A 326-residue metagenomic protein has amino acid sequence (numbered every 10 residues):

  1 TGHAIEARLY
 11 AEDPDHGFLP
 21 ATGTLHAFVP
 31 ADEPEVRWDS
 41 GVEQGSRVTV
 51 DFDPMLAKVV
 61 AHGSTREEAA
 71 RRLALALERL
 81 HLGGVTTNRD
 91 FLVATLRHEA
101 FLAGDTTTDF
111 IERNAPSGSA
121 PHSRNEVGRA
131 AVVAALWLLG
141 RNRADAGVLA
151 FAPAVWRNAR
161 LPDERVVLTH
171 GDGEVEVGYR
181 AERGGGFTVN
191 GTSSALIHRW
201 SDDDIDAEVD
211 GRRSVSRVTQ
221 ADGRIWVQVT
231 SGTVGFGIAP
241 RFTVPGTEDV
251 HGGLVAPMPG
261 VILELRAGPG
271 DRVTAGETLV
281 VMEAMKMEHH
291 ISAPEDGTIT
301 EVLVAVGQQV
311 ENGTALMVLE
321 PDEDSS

Functional and structural regions predicted by a protein language model:
T1, D53, W200-S201, D210-R212 (+3 more regions): Short flexible coil/turn linkers enriched for glycine and charged/polar residues that connect secondary-structure
T1-S193, A275-T278, Q308, N312-V318 (+1 more regions): Catalytic cores of soluble metabolic enzymes centered on carboxylation/carboxyl-transfer
T169-G173, N190-T192, D210-R212, Q228-G232 (+2 more regions): Short strand-coil-strand connectors
G178-V215: Conserved nucleotide-binding/hydrolysis modules and their immediate coupling elements across P-loop/ASCE NTPase motors
G186-T188, D206, W226, G235 (+1 more regions): General beta-strand recognition
R213, T219-P257: Catalytic P-loop NTP-binding/switch module of NTPases
P245-S326: Structured functional modules or segments
